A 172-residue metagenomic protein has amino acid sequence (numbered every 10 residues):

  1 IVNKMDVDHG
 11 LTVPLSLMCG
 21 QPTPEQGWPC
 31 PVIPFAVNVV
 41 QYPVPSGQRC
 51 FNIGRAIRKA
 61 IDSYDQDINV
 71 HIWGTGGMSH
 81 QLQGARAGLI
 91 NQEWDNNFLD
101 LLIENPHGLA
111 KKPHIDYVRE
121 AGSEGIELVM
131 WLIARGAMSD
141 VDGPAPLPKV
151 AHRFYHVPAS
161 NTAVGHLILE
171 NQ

Functional and structural regions predicted by a protein language model:
I1-N52, S63, A85-Q172: Flexible, D/E/H-enriched segments
F35, I68-G76: Beta-strand elements within well-structured catalytic alpha/beta cores of enzymes that handle phosphate/sulfate esters
V40, R55-V70: Non-transmembrane, aqueous-exposed alpha-helical and coiled segments at domain scale
S79-G84: A structural signal for small-residue-enriched, beta-sheet-centric alpha/beta enzyme cores and oligomeric scaffold folds
